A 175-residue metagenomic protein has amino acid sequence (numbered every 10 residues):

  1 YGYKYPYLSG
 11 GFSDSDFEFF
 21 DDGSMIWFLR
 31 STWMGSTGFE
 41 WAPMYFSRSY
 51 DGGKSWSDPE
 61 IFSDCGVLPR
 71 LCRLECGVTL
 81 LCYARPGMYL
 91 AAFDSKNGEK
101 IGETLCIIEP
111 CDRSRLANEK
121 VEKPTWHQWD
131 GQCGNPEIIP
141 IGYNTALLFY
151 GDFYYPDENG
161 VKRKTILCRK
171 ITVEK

Functional and structural regions predicted by a protein language model:
Y1-K175: Asp-box/BNR beta-propeller blade signature and adjacent active/binding-site loops in extracellular glycan-interacting
